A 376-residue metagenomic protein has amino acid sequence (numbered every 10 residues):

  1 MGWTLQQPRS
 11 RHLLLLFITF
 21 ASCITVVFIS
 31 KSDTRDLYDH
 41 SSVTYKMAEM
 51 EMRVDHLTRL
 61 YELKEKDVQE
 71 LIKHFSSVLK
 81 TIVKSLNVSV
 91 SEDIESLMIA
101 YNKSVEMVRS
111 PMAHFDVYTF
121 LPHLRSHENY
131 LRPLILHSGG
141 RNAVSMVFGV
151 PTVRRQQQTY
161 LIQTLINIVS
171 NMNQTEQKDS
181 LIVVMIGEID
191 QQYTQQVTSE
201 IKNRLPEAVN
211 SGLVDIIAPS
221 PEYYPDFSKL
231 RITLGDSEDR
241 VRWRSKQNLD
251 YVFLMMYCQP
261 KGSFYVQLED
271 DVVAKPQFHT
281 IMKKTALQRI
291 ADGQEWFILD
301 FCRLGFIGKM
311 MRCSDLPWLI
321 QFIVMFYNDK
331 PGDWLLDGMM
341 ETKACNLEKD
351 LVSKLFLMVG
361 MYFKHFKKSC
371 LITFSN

Functional and structural regions predicted by a protein language model:
M1-V169, Q174-D179, V197, R204-L213 (+1 more regions): Juxtamembrane luminal stem/stalk of type II transmembrane Golgi/ER carbohydrate-processing enzymes
A113-H127, V153-T164, Y193-T194, R240-Y251 (+2 more regions): Phosphate/oxyanion-binding active-site loops and adjacent basic polyanion-contact surfaces
L134-G140, N171-Q174, L181-V183, R204-P206 (+5 more regions): Beta-strand elements of modular eukaryotic interaction domains
V153-Q156, G187-Q191, P221-Y224, D271-V273 (+4 more regions): Conserved beta-strand elements of beta-rich interaction domains across eukaryotes, especially beta-propellers
I186-G262: Active-site-proximal specificity loops/subdomain of glycosyltransferases
G262-V273: Short beta-strand-to-loop acidic/aromatic patch adjacent to the donor-nucleotide binding site
Q277-L287, D292-N376: Catalytic core and acceptor-binding pocket of nucleotide-sugar-dependent glycosyltransferases
